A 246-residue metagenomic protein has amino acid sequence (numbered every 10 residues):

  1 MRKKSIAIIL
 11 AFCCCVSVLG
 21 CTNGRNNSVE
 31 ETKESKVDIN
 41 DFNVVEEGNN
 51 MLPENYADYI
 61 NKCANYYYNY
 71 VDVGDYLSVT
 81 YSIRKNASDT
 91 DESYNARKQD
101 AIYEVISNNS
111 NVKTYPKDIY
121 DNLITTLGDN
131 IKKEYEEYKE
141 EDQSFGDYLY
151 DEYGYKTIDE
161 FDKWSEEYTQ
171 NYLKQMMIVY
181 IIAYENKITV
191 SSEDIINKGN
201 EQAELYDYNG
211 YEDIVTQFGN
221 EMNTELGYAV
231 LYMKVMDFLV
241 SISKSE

Functional and structural regions predicted by a protein language model:
M1-S5: Positively charged n-region of N-terminal signal peptides that target proteins for export
I6-C15: Hydrophobic helical h-region of N-terminal Sec-dependent signal peptides in bacterial secretory/periplasmic proteins
A11, C21-T22: Alpha-helical transmembrane segments and their cytosolic interface
V16-G20: C-terminal motif of bacterial Sec signal peptides marking the signal peptidase cleavage site
N23-Y155, N171-N220, T224-E246: Peptidyl-prolyl cis-trans isomerase
K156-E160: Flexible, glycine-rich surface segments
D162-Q170: Hydrophobic alpha-helical transmembrane segments of multi-pass membrane proteins
